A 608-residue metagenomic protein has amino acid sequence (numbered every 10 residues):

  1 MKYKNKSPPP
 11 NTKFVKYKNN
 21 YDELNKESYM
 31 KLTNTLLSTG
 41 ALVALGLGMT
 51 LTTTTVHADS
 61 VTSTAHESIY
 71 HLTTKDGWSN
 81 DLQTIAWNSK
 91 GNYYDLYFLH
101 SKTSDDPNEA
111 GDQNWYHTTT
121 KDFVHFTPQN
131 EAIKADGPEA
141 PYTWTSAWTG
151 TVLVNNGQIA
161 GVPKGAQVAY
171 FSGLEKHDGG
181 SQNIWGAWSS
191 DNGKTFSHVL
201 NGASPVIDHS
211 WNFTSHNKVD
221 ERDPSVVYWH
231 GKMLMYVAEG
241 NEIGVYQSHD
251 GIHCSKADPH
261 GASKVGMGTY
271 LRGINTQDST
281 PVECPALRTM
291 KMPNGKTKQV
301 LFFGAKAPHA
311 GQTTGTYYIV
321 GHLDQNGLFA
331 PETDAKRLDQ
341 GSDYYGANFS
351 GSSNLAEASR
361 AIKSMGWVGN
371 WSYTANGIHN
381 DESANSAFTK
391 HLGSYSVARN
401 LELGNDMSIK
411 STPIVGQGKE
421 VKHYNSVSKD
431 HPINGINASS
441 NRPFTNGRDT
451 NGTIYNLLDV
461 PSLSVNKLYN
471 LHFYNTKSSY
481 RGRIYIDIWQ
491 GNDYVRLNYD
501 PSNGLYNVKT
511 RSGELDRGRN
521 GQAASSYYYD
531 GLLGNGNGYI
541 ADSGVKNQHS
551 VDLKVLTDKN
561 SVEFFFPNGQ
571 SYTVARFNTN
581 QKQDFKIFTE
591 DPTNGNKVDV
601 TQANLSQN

Functional and structural regions predicted by a protein language model:
M1-V15, N19-N20: Eukaryotic endomembrane contact-site and trafficking scaffolds
K6-P9, M30, T50: Low-complexity intrinsically disordered segments
K18-Y29: Short, Lys/Arg-enriched N-terminal segments with co-localized hydrophobic residues within the first ~10-30 amino acids
E27-G40: Bacterial N-terminal signal peptides that target proteins for export
S38-T50: Bacterial N-terminal signal peptides
L47-T64: Sec-dependent signal peptide cleavage junction
D59-G595, Q602-Q607: Carbohydrate-active catalytic/glycan-binding domains of CAZyme proteins, especially the secreted or lumenal ectodomains
